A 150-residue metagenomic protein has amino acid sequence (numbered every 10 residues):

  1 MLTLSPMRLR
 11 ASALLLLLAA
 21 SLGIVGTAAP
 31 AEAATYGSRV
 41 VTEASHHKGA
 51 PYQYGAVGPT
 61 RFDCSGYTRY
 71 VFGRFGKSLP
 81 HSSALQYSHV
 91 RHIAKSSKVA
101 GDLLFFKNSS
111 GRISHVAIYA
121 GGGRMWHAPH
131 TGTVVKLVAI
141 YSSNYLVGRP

Functional and structural regions predicted by a protein language model:
L2-L9, L16, G26-T35, T42 (+2 more regions): Aromatic- and glycine-rich peptidoglycan recognition patches
T35, R39, E43, D63-G66: Generic alpha-helical secondary structure signal
V41, K48, F72-F75, F105 (+1 more regions): Generic helix-packing signal
H46, A50-A100: Catalytic cysteine-centered active-site loop
K77-V134: ...with weaker cross-activation on analogous glycine-rich loops/strands in unrelated enzymes
